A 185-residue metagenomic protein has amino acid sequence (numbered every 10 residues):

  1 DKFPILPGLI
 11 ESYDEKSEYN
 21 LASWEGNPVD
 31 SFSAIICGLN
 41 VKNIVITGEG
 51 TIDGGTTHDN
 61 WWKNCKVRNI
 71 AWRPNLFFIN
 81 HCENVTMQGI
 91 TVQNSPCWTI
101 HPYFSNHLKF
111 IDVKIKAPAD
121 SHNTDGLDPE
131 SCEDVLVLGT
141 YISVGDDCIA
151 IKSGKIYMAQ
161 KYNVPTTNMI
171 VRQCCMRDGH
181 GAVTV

Functional and structural regions predicted by a protein language model:
D1-V185: Extracellular/periplasmic carbohydrate-active domains that bind, remodel, or depolymerize complex polysaccharides
